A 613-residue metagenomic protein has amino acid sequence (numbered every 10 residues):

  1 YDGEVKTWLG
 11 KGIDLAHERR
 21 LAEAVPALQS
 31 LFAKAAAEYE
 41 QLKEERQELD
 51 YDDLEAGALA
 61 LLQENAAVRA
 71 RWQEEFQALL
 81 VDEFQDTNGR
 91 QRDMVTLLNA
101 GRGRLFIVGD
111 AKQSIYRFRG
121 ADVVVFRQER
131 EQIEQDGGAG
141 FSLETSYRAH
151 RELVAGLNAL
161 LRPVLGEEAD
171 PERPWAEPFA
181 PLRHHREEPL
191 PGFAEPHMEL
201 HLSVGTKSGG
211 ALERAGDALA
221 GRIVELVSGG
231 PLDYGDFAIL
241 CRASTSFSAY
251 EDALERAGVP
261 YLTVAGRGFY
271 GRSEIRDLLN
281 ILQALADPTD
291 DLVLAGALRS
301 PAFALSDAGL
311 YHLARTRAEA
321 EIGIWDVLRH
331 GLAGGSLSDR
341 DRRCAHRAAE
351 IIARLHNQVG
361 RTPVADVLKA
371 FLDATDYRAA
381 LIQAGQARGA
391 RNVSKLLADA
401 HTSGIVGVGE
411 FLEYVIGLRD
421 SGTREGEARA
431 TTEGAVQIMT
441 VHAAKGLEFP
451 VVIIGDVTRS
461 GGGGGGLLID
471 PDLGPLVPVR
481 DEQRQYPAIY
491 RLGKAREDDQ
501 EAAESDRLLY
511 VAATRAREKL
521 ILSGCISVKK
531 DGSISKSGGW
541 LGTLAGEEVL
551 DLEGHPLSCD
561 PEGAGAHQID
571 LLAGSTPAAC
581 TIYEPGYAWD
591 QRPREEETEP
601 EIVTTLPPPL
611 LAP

Functional and structural regions predicted by a protein language model:
Y1-A70, G404: Conserved helicase NTPase catalytic core signature
V5-G10, Q29-A33, N99, R104-L105 (+3 more regions): Active-site-adjacent bridging/hinge elements
T7-W8, E74, V81, Q85-F303 (+11 more regions): Conserved motor-region signature of P-loop NTPase helicases/translocases
A37, L42, R46-D52, G57 (+8 more regions): P-loop NTPase Walker
L61, L212, G216, E501-A502: A conditional alpha-helix N-cap/helix-loop micro-motif detector
I281, R480, R496-A513, R517: Anion-coordinating catalytic cores for phosphoryl-, nucleotidyl-, and glycosidic chemistry
A379-G385, R491-S505: Short, solvent-exposed helix-loop connector elements
G463-D499: Conserved catalytic motifs of ABC-family nucleotide-binding domains
